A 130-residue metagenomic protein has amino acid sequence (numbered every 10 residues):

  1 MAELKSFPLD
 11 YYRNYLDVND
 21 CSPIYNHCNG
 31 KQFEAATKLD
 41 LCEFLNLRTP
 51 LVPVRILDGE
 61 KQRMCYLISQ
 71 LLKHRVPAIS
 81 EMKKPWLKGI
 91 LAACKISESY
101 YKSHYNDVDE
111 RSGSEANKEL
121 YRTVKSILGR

Functional and structural regions predicted by a protein language model:
M1-R130: Flexible coil/loop and intrinsically disordered linker positions at secondary-structure junctions
